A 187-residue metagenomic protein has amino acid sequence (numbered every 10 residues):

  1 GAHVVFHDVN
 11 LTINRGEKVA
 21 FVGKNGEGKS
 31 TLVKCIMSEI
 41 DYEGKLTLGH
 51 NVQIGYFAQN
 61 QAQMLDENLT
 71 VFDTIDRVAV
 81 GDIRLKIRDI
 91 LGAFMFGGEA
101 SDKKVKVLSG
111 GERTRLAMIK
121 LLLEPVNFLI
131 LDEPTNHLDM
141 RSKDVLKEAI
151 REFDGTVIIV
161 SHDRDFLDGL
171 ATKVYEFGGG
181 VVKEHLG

Functional and structural regions predicted by a protein language model:
G1-G187: ABC ATP-binding cassette signature C-motif
